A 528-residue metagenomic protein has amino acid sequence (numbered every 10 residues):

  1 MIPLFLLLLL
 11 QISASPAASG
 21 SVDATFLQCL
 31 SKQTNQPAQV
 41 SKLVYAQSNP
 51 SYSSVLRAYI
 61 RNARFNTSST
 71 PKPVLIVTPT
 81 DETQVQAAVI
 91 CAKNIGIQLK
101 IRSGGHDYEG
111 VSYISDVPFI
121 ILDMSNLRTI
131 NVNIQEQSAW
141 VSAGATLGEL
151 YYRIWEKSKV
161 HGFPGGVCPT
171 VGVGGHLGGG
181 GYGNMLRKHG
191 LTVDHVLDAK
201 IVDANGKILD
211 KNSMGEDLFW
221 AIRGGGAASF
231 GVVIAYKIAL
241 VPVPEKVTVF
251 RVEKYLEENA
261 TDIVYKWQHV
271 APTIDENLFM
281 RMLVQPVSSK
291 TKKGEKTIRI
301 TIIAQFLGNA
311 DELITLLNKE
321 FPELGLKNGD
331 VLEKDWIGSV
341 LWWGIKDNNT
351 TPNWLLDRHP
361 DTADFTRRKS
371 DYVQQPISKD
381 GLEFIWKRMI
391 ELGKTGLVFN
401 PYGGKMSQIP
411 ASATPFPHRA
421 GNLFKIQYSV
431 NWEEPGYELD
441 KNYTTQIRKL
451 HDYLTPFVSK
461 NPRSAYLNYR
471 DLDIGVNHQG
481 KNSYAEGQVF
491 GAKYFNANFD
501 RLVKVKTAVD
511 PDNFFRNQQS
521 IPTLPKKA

Functional and structural regions predicted by a protein language model:
M1-A528: Soluble FAD-dependent oxygen oxidases
